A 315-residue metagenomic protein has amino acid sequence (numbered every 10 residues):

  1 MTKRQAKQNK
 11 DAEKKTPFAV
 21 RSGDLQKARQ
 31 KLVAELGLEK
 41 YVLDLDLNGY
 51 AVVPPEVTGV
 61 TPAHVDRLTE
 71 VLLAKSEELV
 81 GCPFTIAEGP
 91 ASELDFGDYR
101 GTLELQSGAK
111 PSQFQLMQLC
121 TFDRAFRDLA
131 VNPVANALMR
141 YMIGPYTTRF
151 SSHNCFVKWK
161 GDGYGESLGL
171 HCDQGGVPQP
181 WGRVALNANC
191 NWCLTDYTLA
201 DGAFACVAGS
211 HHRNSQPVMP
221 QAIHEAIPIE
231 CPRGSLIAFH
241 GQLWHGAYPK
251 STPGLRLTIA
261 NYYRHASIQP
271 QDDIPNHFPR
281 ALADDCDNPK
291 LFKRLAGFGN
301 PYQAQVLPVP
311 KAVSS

Functional and structural regions predicted by a protein language model:
K3-R4, K14, R213-W244, Y248-S315: Conserved double-stranded beta-helix
K10-L47, P54-L170, G176: Non-heme Fe(II)-dependent double-stranded beta-helix
G49-A51, G234: Catalytic palm active-site di-aspartate
V52-P54, R149-S152, A205-C206, A238-F239: A structural signal for short, well-ordered beta-strand segments and their strand-loop junctions that often border
T58-V60, C155-K158, D162, G175 (+4 more regions): Short, solvent-exposed loop/turn segments at secondary-structure junctions
A137, Y164-E230, I268-H277: Catalytic core of non-heme Fe(II) oxygenases with the double-stranded beta-helix
R149, V184-L186, P253-L255: A short, structural micro-pattern
S152-C155, C190-W192, I259-Y263: A structural signal for short, well-ordered beta-strand segments
